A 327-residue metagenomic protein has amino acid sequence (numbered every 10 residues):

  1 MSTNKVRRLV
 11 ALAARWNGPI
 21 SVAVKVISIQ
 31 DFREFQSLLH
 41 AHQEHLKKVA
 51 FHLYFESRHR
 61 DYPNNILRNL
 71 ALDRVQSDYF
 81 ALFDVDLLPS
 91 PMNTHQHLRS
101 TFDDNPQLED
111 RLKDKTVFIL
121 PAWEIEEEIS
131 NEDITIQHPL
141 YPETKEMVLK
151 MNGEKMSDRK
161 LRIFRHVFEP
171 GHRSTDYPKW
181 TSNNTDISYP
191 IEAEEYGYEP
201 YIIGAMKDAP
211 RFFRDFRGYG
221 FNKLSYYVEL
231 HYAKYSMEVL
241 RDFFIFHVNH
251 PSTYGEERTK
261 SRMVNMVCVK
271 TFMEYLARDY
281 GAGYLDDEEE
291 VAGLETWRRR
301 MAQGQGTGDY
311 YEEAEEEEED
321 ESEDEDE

Functional and structural regions predicted by a protein language model:
M1-H59: N-terminal anchoring/stem segment of glycosyltransferases
R58-H59, P63, L67-R68, L72-D73 (+6 more regions): Conserved catalytic core of nucleotide-sugar-dependent glycosyltransferases
F80: Short aromatic/hydrophobic "clamp" motif used to bind/position activated sugar donors
Y226, L230: Short active-site alpha-helical segment characteristic of glycosyltransferases and processive polysaccharide synthases
H231-I245: Catalytic donor-sugar/metal-binding loop of nucleotide-sugar-dependent glycosyltransferases
Y310-E327: Acidic, Ser/Thr-interspersed intrinsically disordered low-complexity regions
